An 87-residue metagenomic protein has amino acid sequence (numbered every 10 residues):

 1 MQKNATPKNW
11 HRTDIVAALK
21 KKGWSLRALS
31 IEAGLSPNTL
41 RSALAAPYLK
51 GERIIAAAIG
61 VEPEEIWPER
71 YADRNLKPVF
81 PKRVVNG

Functional and structural regions predicted by a protein language model:
M1-K22: A short, Lys/Arg-rich alpha-helix, primarily the initiator
A18, E32, A43, E69: Residues in the recognition helix of alpha-helical DNA-binding motifs
L29-S30, I55: Short alpha-helical "recognition helix" segments of helix-turn-helix
G34-P47: Recognition helix of helix-turn-helix/homeodomain-like DNA-binding domains that insert into the DNA major groove
G51-E65: DNA major-groove recognition helix of helix-turn-helix/homeodomain DNA-binding modules
P68-G87: Short, charged recognition helix plus adjacent turn of helix-turn-helix-like nucleic-acid-binding domains
